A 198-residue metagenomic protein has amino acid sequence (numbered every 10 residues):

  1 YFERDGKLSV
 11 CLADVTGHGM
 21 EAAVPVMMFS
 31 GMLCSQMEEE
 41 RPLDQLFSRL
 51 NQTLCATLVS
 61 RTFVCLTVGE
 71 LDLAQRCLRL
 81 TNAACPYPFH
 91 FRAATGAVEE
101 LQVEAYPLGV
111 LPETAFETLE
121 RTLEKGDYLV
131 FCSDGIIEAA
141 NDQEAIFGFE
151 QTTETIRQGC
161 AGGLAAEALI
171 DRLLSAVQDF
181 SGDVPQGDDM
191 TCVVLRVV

Functional and structural regions predicted by a protein language model:
F2-E21, P25-V198: Conserved subregion of the PPM/PP2C metallophosphatase catalytic domain
